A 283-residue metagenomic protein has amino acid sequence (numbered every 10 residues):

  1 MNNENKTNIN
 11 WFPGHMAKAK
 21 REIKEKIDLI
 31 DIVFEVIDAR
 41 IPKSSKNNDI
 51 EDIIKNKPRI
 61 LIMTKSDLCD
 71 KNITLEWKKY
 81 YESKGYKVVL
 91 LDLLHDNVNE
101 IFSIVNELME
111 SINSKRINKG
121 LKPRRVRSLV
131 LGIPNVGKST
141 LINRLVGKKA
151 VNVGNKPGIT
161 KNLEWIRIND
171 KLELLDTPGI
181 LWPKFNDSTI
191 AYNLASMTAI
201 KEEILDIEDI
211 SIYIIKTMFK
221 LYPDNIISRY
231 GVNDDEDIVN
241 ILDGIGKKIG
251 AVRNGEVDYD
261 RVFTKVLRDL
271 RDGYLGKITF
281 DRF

Functional and structural regions predicted by a protein language model:
M1-I32, R40-I41, K46-N48, I53-R59 (+3 more regions): Helix-rich effector regions associated with P-loop NTPase G domains
E35, L61-M63, V130: Structural beta-sheet core signal
I37-R40, S66, L94, L145 (+1 more regions): Anionic group-transfer/hydrolysis microenvironments
D67-G132, A150, V257, R261: Canonical P-loop GTPase G-domain recognition
L93, P134, L145, P157-G158: The conserved Walker
E100, I104, T140, Y213 (+1 more regions): Alpha-helical scaffold segments in soluble metabolic enzymes
L121-P123, L145, I166-R167: Solvent-exposed alpha-helices and their adjacent loops that cap or buttress functional pockets in soluble metabolic
R127-G147, V151, T177: Glycine-rich phosphate-binding P-loop
